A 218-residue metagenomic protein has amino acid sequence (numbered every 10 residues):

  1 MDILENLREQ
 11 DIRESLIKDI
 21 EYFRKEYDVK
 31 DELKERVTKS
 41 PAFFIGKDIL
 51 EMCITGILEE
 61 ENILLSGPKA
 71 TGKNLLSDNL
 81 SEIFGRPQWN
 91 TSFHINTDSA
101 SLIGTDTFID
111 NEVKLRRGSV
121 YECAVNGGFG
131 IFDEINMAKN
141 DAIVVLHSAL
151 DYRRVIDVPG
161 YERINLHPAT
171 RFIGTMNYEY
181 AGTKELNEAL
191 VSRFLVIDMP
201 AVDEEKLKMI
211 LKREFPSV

Functional and structural regions predicted by a protein language model:
M1-V218: AAA+ P-loop NTPase catalytic core and its hallmark functional loops
